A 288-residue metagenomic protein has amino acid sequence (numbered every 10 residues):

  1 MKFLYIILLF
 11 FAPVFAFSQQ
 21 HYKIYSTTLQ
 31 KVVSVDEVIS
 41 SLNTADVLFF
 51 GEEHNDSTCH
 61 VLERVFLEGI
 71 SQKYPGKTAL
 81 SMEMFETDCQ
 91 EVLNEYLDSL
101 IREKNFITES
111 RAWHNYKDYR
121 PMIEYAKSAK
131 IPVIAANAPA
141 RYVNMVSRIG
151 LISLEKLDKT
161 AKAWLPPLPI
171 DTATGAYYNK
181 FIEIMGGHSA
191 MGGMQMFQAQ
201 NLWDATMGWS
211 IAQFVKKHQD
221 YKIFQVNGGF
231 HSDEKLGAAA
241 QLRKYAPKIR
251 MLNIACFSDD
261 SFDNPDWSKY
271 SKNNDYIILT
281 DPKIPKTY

Functional and structural regions predicted by a protein language model:
M1-Q20: Bacterial Sec-dependent N-terminal signal peptides
F15-A45: N- or domain-start disorder-to-order transition segments that initiate the globular core
N43-E53, I101-I107: Acidic/histidine-rich, surface-exposed loop or edge segments in extracytoplasmic proteins
L48-F49, A79-E83, P132-A136, F224-Q225 (+1 more regions): Structural recognition of the beta-strand scaffold that forms the well-ordered cores of secreted hydrolase catalytic
E53-S57, F85-C89, P139-V143, G229-S232 (+1 more regions): Solvent-exposed loop/turn segments at secondary-structure junctions within structured extracellular/periplasmic domains
D56-V61, E68-S81, T87-Y96: Membrane-embedded segments
E91-F214: A substrate-binding/cap region within the structured catalytic cores of diverse enzymes
T206, V215, Y221-F224, H231-Y288: C-terminal regions of proteins
